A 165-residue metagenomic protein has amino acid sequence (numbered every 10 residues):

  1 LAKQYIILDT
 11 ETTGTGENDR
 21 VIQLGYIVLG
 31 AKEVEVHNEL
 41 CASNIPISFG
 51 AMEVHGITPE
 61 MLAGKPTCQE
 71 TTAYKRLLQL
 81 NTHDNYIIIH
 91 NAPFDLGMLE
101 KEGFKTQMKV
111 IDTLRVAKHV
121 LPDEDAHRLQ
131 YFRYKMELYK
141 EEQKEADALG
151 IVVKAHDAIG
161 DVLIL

Functional and structural regions predicted by a protein language model:
L1-M108, P122-K140, K144, A148-H156: Conserved non-catalytic scaffold segment of RNase H-like nuclease domains
K109-V120: Histidine/lysine/aspartate-rich catalytic loop segments that bind and position anionic ligands
D157-L165: Acidic, divalent-metal-coordinating active-site segment for phosphoryl/phosphodiester hydrolysis, typified by short
